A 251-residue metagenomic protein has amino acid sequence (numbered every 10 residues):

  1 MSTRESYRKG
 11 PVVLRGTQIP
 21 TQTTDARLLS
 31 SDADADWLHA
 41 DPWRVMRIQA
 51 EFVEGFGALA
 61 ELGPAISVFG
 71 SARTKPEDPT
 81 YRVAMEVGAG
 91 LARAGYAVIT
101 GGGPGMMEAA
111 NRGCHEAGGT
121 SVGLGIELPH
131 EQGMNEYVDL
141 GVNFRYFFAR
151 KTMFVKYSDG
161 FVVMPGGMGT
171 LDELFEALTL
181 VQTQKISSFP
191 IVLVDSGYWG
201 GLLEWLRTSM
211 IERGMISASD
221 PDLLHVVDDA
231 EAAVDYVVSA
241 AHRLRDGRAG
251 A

Functional and structural regions predicted by a protein language model:
S2-L124: Glycine-rich beta-alpha loop segments
L59-E61, G90-A92, C114-H115, Q132-E136 (+3 more regions): Solvent-exposed alpha-helices and their adjacent loops that cap or buttress functional pockets in soluble metabolic
P64-S67, Y96-A97, G119-G123, D139-G141 (+3 more regions): Structural motif
R82, G105-V163: Acidic/glycine-enriched connector segments
N111-G113, G133-E136, E173-E176, L203-L206: Short acidic, glycine/serine/threonine-rich loops at helix termini
L128-G133, T170, Y198-G201: Short gly/pro/ser/thr-enriched loop/turn and capping motifs at secondary-structure boundaries
R145-G197, A241-A249: Active-site/ligand-binding-proximal alpha/beta "capping" segment
L193-A251: C-terminal functional extensions of proteins
